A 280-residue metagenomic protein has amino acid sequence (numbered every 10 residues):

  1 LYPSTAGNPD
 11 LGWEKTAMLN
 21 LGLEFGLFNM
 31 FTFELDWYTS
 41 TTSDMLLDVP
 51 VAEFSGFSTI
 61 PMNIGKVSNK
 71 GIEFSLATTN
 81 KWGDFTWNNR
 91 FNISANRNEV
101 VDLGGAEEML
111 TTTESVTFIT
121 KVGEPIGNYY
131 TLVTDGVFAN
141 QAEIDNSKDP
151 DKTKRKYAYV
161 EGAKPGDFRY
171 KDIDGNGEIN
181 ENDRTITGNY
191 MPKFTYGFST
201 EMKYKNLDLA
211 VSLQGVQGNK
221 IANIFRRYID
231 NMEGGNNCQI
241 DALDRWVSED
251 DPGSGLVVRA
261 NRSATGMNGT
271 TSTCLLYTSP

Functional and structural regions predicted by a protein language model:
L1-T32, T59-W82, P125-N128, N189-F194: Outer-membrane beta-barrel signature, preferentially recognizing the C-terminal barrel domain of Gram-negative
G12-G56, W87, S94, N98: Membrane-embedded beta-barrel scaffold of Gram-negative outer-membrane proteins
L21, F33, W87-N89, F198 (+2 more regions): Transmembrane beta-strands of outer-membrane beta-barrel proteins
W37-S43, T78-N80, I93-E99, Y204-N206 (+1 more regions): Transmembrane beta-strands of outer-membrane beta-barrel pores
S40-T42, V51-M62, N182-R184, G188-F194 (+1 more regions): Active-site beta-strand/loop architecture of penicillin-binding DD-peptidases
L46-V51, V101-A106, A222-Y228: Outer-membrane beta-barrel translocator domains and adjoining extracellular loop/strand segments of Gram-negative
M62, K81-G188, D230, Q239-M267: Conserved small-residue
Y277-P280: Conserved small/polar residues in nucleotide/adenosyl-binding loops
